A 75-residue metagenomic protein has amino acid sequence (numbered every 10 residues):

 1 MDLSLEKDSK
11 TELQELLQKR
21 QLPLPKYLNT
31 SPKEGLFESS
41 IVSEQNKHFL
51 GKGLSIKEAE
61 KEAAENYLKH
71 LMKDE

Functional and structural regions predicted by a protein language model:
M1-E75: Double-stranded RNA-binding/processing signature
